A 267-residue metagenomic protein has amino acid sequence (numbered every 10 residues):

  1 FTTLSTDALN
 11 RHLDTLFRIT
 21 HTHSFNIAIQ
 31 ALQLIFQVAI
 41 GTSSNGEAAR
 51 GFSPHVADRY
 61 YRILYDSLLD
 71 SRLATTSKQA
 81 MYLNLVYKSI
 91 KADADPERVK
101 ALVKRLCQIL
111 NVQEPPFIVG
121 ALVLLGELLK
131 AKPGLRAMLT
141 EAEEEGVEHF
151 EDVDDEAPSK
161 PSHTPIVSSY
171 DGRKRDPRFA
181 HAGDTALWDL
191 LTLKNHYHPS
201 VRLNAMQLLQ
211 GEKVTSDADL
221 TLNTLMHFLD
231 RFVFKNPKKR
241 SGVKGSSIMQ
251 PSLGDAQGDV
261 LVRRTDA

Functional and structural regions predicted by a protein language model:
T2-F25, I29-I35: Extended alpha-helical solenoid scaffold regions that build the rod-like backbones of large eukaryotic assemblies
S24-N26, Q30-A267: Eukaryotic scaffolding regions of large macromolecular assemblies
